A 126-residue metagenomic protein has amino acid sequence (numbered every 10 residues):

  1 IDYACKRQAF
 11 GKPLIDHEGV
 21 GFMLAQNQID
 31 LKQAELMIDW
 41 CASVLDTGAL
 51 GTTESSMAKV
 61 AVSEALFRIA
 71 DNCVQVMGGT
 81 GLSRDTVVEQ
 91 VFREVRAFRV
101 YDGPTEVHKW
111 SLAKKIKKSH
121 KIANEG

Functional and structural regions predicted by a protein language model:
I1-G126: Alpha-helical interface subdomain recognition
